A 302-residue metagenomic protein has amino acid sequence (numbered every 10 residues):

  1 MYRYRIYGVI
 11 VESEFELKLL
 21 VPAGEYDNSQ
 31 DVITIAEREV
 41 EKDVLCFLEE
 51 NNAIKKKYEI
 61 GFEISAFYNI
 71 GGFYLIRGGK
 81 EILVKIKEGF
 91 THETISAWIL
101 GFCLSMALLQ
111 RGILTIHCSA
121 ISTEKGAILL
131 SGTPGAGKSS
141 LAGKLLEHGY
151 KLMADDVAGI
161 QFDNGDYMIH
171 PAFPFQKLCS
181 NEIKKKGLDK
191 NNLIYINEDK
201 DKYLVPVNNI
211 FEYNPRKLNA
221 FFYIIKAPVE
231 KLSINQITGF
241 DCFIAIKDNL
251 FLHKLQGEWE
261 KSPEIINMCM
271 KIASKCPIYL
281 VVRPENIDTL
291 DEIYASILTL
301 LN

Functional and structural regions predicted by a protein language model:
M1-F90, D291-N302: Long, basic/Gly/Ser/Thr-rich N-terminal segments that mediate initial subcellular attachment or targeting
M1-P22, E124-S131, E147-M153, V157-N302: Glycine-rich, often acidic-flanked micro-motifs that create phosphate/phosphodiester-binding or positioning elements
C46-F47, G61-Y68, A107-I113, E258-S262: Short, solvent-exposed secondary-structure boundary motifs
K55-E59, L100-L104, K202-Y203, F251: Short Pro/Gly-enriched beta-strand edge/turn motifs at strand-loop
Y68-I70, I76-E124: Extreme N-terminal, non-catalytic leader segments that precede Walker-type/kinase nucleotide-binding cores
G135: Walker A (P-loop) phosphate-binding loop of P-loop NTPases
K138: Conserved lysine of the Walker
L141-A142: Post-Walker A alpha-helix
